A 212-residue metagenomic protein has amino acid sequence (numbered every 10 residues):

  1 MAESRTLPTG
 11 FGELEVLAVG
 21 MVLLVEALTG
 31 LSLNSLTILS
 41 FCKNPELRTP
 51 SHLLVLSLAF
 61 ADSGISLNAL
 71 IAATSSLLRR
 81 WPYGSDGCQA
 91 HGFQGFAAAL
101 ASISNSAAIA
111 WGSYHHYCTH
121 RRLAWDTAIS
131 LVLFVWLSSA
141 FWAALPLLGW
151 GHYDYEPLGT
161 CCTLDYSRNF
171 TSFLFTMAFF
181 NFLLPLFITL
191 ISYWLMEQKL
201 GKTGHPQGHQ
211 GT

Functional and structural regions predicted by a protein language model:
M1-S32, L36: Extracellular N-terminal segment of 7TM GPCRs
A2-T9, R80-A97, L123-V132, S138-L183 (+1 more regions): Loop architecture of class A 7-transmembrane GPCRs
G10-G20, L39-I65, Q89-F96: Membrane-proximal first intracellular loop
V19, E26, L58-A61, A128-V135: Hydrophobic alpha-helical transmembrane segments of polytopic
G20-L23, A27, S40, G64-R80 (+4 more regions): Helix-to-loop junction signature of class
A97-L133, M196: Class A GPCR helix-loop hinge within the 7TM core
N105-Y117, P146-P157, M177-H209: Class A (rhodopsin-like) GPCR signature focused on the TM5-ICL3 interface and adjacent 7TM helical core
